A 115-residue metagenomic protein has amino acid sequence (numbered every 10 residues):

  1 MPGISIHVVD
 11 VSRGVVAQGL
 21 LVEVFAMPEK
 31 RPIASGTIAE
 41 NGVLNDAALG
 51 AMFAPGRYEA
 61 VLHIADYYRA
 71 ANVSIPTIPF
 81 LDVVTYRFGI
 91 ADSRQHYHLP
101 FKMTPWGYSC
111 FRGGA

Functional and structural regions predicted by a protein language model:
M1-D92, H98-P100: Beta-strand-dominated extracellular/periplasmic modules and repeats in secreted or surface-exposed proteins
A91-A115: Compositionally biased low-complexity segments at domain edges in trafficked proteins and select soluble regulators
